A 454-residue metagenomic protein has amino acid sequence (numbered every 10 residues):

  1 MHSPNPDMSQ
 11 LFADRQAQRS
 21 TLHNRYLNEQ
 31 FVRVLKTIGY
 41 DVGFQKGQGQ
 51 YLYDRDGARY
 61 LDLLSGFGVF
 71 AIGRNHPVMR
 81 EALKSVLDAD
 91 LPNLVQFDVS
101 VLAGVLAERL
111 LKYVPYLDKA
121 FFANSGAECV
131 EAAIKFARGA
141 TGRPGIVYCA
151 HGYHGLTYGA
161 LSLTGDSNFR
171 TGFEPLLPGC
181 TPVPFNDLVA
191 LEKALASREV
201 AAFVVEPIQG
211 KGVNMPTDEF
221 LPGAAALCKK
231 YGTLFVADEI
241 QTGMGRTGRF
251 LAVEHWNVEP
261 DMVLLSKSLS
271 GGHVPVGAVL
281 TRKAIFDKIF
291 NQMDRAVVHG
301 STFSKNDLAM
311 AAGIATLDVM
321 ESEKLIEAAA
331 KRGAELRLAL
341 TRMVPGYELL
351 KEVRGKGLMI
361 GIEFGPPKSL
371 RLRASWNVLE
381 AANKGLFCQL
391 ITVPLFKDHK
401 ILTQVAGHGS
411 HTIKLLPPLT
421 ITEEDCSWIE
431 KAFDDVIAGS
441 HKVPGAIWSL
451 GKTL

Functional and structural regions predicted by a protein language model:
H2-L454: Conserved N-terminal phosphate-binding loop of PLP-dependent enzymes in the Aspartate aminotransferase
